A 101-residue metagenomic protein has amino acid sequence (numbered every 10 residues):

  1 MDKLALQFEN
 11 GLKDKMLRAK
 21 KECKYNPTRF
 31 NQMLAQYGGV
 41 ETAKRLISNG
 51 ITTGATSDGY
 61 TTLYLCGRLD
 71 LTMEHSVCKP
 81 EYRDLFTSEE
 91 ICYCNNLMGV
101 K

Functional and structural regions predicted by a protein language model:
M1-E22: Charged, compositionally biased N-terminal leader segments and the immediate start of the first structured element
K3, K21-K24, F30, M73 (+1 more regions): Short, well-ordered helical secondary-structure segments
E9, K15, N31, T42-A43 (+4 more regions): Functionally constrained cores in energy, signaling, and assembly domains
N10-K13, Y37, A55-T56, S88-K101: Compositionally biased terminal segments of proteins
M16-R68: Amphipathic alpha-helical packing elements
Y64-K101: Amphipathic alpha-helical binding modules
